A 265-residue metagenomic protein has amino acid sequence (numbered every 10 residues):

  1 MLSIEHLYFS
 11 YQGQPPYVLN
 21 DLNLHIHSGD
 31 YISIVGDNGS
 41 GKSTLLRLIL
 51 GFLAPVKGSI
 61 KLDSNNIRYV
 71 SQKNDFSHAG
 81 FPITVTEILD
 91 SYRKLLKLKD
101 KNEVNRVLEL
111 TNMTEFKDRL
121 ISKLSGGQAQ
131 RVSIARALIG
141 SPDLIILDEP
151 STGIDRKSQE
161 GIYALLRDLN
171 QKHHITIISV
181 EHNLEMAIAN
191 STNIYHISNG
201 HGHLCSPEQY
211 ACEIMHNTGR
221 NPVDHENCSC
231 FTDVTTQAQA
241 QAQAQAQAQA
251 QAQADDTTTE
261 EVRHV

Functional and structural regions predicted by a protein language model:
M1-I4, Y8-D21: A short, flexible loop at the N-terminus of ABC-type nucleotide-binding domains that lies
L50: Helix-to-loop junction immediately C-terminal to a conserved catalytic motif
K101-F116: Conserved ABC ATPase "signature" region
L120-L124: Conserved ABC ATPase signature
I145-D148: Catalytic Walker B motif of ABC-type/P-loop ATPase nucleotide-binding domains
E181-H182: H-loop/switch region of ABC-family ATPase nucleotide-binding domains
G200-C230: Conserved beta-strand-loop-alpha-helix hinge in the C-terminal portion of ABC ATPase nucleotide-binding domains
